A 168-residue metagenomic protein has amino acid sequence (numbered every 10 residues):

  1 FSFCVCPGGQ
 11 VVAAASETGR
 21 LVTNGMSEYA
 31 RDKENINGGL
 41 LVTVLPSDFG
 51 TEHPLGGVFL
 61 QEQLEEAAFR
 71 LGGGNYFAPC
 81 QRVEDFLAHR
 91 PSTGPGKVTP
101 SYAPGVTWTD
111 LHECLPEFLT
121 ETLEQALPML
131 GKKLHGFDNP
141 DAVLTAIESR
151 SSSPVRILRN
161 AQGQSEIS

Functional and structural regions predicted by a protein language model:
F1-S168: Residues forming the flavin
